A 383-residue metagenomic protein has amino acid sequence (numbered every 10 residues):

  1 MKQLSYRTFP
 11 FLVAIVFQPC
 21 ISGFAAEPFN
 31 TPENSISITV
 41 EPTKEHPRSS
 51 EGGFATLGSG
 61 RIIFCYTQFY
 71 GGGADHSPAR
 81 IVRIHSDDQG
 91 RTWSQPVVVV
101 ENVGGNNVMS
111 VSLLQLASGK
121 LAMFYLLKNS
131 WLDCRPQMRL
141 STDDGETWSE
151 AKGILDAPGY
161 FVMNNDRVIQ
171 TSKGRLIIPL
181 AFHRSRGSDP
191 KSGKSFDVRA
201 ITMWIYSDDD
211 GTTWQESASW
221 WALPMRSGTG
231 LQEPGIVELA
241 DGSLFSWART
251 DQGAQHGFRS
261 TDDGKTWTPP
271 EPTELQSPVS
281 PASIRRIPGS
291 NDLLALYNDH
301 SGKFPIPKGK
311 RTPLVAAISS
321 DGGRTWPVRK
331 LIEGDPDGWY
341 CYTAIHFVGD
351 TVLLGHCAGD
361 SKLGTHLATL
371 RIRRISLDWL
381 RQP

Functional and structural regions predicted by a protein language model:
M1-Y6: N-terminal secretory signal peptides that target proteins for export/translocation
F9-C20: Bacterial N-terminal signal peptides
F24-P383: Asp-box/BNR beta-propeller blade signature and adjacent active/binding-site loops in extracellular glycan-interacting
